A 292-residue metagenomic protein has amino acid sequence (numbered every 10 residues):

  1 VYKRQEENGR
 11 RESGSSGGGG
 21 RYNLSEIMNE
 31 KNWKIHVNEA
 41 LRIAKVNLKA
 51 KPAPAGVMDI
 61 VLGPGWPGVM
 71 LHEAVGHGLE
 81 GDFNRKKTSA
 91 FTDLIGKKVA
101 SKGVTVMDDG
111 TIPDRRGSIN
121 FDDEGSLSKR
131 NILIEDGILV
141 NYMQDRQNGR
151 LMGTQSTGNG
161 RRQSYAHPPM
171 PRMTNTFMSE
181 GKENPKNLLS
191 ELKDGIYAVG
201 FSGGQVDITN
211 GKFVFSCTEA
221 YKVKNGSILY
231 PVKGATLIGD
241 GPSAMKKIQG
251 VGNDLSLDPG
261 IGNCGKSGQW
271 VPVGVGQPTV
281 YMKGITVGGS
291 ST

Functional and structural regions predicted by a protein language model:
K3-T292: N-terminal small-residue-enriched
